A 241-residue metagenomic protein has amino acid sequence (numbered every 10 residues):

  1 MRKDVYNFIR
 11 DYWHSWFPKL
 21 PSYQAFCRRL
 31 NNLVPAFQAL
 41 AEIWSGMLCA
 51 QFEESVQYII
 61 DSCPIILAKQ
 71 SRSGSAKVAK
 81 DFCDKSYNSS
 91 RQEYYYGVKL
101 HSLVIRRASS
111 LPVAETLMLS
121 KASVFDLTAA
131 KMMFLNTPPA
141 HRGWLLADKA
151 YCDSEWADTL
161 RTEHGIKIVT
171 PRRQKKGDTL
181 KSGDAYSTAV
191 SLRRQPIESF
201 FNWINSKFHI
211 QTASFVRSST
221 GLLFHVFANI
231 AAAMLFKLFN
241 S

Functional and structural regions predicted by a protein language model:
M1-S241: Short alpha-helical elements
